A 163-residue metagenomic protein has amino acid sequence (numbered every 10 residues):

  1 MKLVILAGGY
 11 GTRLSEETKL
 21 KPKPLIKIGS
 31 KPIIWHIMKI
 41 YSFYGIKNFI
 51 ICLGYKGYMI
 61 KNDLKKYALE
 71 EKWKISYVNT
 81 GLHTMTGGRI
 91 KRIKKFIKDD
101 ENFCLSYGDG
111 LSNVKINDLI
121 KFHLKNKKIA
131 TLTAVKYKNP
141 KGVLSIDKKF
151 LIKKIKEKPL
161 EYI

Functional and structural regions predicted by a protein language model:
K2-I5, R13, K27, K31-Y107 (+1 more regions): Conserved N-terminal catalytic core of the sugar/cofactor nucleotidyltransferase
Y10, K21, K56: A generic "binding-loop/recognition-motif" signal
G11-R13, N126: Glycine-rich "HGGG/HGxG" loop immediately N-terminal to the catalytic nucleophile of the alpha/beta-hydrolase
E16-K19: Conserved catalytic-core motifs of eukaryotic protein kinase domains, centered on the activation segment
L64, N113-I163: Conserved core of the sugar-phosphate nucleotidyltransferase
